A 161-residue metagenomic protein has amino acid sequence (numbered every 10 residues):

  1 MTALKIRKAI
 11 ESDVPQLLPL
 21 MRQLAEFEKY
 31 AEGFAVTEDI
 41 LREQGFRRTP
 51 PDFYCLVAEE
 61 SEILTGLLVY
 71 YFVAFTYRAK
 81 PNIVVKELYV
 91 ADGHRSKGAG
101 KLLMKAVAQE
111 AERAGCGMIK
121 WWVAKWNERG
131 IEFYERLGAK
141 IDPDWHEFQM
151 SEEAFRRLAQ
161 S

Functional and structural regions predicted by a protein language model:
K5-L17: A short beta-loop-alpha structural element at the N-terminal edge of CoA-dependent acyl/N-acetyltransferase catalytic
L18-Q44: Conserved GNAT-fold acetyl-CoA-binding loop/helix
G45-L56, V84: A short helix-loop-beta-strand connector motif used in the catalytic cores of GNAT acetyltransferases and, in some
V57, I63-F72: Conserved beta-strand in the GNAT
S96-Q109, R136: Conserved acetyl-CoA-binding loop-helix of GNAT-fold acetyltransferases
K101, K125-D144: Conserved active-site alpha-helix within GNAT-family acetyltransferase domains
E112-W122: Conserved GNAT acetyl-CoA-binding A-motif
W121-G130, Q149-E152: Conserved beta-strand-loop-alpha-helix junction that forms the acyl-donor binding cleft
